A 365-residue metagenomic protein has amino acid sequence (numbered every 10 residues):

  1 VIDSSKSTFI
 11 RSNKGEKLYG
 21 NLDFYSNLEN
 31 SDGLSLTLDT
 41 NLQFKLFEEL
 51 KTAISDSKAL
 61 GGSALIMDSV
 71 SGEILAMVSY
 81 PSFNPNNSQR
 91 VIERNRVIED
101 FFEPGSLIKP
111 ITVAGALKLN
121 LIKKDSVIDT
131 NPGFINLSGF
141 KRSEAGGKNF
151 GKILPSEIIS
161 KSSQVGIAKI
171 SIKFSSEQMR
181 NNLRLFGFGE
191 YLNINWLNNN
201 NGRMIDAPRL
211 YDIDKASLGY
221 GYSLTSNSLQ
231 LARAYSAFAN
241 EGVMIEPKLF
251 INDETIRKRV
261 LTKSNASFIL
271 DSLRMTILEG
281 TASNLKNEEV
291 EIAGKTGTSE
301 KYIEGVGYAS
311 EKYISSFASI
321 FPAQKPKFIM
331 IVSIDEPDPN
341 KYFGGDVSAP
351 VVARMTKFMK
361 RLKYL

Functional and structural regions predicted by a protein language model:
V1-R11: Core domains of carbohydrate- and sulfate-ester-processing enzymes
S12-D23, L38, A64-S106, I111-I334 (+1 more regions): Beta-lactam-recognizing serine transpeptidase/beta-lactamase-like catalytic domain environment
Y19-G62: Conserved, well-ordered alpha-helix/loop/beta-strand core segments that scaffold catalytic motifs
D39, Q43, L231, G344-T356: Short, charged, low-complexity patches
L46, I158, V352: A helicase ATPase "motif cassette" and its flanking acidic/Ser/Thr-rich regulatory loops
R257, A349-L365: Short, gly/Ser/Thr-rich active-site loops of penicillin-recognizing serine hydrolases
P339-N340: Short beta-strands and strand-coil junctions in structured, solvent-facing domains, enriched
